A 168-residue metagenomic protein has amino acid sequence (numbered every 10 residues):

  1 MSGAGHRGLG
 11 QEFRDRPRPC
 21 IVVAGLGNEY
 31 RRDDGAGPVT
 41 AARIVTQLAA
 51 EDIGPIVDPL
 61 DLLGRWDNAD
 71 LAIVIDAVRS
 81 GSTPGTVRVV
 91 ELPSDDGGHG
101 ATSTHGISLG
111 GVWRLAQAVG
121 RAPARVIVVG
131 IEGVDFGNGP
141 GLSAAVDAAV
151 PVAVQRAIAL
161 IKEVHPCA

Functional and structural regions predicted by a protein language model:
M1-I131, D135, P140-V152, L160-A168: N-terminal catalytic or cofactor-binding beta/alpha core of small enzyme domains
A157: Hydrophobic "lid"/C-terminal helical patch of Rossmann-like NAD(P)-dependent dehydrogenase/epimerase domains
